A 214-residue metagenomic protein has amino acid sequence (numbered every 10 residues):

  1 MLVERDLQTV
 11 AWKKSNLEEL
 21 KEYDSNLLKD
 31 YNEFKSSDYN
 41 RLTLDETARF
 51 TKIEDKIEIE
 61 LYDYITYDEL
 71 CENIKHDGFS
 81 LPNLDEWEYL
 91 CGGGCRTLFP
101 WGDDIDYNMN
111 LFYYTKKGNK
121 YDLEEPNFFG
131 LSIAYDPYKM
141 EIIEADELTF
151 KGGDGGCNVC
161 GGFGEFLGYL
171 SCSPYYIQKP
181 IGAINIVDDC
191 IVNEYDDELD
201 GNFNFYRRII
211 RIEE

Functional and structural regions predicted by a protein language model:
M1-C95, N127-G130, P137: Short aromatic-cysteine micro-motif
L2, A11-K14, E72, V187-D200 (+1 more regions): Cysteine-nucleophile amide-bond enzymes
D6-L7, L70-L170, R208-I212: Short, conserved beta-strand/loop elements in beta-sheet-dominated catalytic cores that frequently flank divalent-metal
S36-T43, K117-K120, Y175-I186: Low-complexity, flexible helical/coil segments
R49-I53, K116, V187: Generic signal for short, ordered secondary-structure residues within or immediately flanking folded domains
G164, C172-D200: Short proline/glycine-enriched turn/loop segments at secondary-structure junctions
F203-R207: Short hydrophobic/aromatic beta-strand or adjacent loop that forms the aromatic wall/cage of a ligand/substrate-binding
